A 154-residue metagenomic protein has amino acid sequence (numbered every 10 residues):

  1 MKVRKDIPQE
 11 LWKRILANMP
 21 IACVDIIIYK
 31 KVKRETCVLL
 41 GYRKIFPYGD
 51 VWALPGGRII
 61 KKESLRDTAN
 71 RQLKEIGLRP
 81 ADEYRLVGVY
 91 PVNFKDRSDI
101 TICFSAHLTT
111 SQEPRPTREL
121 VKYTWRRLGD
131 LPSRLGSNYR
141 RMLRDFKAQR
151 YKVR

Functional and structural regions predicted by a protein language model:
M1-D25, V32-K33: Acidic, metal-coordinating catalytic segment for phosphate/diphosphate chemistry, firing primarily on the Nudix
R4, V87-G88: Local beta-strand/beta-hairpin segments that build beta-sheet-rich folds
I28-K30, Y42, L108, R127: Residue-level signal for short segments within beta-strands and strand-turn junctions of well-structured beta-sheet
K31-C37, Y48-G49, D96-R97: Short, solvent-exposed loop/turn segments that connect beta-strands within catalytic domains and beta-strand-rich
V51-G57: Conserved acetyl-CoA binding element of GNAT-fold acetyltransferases
I59-D82, G88-M142: Unchanged
R140-R154: Charged phosphate-binding loop/patch that engages nucleotide di/tri-phosphates or the phosphate backbone of nucleic
